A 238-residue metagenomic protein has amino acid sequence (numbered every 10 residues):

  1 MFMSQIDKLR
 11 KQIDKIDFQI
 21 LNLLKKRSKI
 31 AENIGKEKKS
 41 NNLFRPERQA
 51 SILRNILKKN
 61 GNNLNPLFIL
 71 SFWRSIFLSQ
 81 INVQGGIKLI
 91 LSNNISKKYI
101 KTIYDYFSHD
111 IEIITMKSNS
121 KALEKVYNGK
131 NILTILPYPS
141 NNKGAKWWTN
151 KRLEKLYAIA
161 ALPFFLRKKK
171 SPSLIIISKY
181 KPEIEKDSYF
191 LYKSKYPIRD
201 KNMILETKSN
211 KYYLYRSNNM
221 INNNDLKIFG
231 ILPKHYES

Functional and structural regions predicted by a protein language model:
F2-S238: Domain-level signature for soluble enzymes in the chorismate/prephenate branch of the shikimate pathway
